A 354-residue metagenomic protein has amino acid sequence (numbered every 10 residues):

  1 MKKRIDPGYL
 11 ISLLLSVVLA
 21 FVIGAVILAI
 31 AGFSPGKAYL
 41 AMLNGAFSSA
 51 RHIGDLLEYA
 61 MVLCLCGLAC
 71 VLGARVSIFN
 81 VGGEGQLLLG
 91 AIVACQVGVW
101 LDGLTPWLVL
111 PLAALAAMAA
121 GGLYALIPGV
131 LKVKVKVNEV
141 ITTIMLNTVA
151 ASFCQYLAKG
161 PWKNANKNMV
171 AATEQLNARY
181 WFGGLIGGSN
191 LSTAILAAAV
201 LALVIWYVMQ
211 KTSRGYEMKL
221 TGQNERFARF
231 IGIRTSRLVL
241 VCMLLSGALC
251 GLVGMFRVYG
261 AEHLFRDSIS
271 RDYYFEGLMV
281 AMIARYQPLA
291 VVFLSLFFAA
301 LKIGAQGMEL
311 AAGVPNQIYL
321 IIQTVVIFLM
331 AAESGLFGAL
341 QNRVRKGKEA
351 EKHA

Functional and structural regions predicted by a protein language model:
M1-C66: Membrane-interfacial amphipathic/re-entrant helices at transmembrane-helix boundaries
M1-V17, Q223, F230-R237, A305-A354: Cytosolic-side transmembrane-helix boundaries in multi-pass membrane proteins
K2-I11, A74-G82, L104-W107, P111-A172 (+3 more regions): Short loop segments and helix-boundary regions at transmembrane helix junctions of multi-pass inner-membrane proteins
I27-A31, A46-W100, M118-V137, M282-R285 (+1 more regions): Single transmembrane alpha-helix segments in multi-pass membrane proteins
F33-K37, A74-A91, V133-T142, E262-F275 (+3 more regions): Short, non-helical or kinked segments that cap or interrupt transmembrane helices
E139-T143, N147-K211, I318, E349 (+1 more regions): Transmembrane helix-bundle core of multi-pass membrane transporters and related energy-transducing complexes
G187-L264, P288-L289: Helix-loop-helix "hairpin" substructures at the membrane interface of multi-pass membrane proteins
L244-C250, F256-T324: Transmembrane alpha-helical segments in multi-pass inner-membrane proteins
